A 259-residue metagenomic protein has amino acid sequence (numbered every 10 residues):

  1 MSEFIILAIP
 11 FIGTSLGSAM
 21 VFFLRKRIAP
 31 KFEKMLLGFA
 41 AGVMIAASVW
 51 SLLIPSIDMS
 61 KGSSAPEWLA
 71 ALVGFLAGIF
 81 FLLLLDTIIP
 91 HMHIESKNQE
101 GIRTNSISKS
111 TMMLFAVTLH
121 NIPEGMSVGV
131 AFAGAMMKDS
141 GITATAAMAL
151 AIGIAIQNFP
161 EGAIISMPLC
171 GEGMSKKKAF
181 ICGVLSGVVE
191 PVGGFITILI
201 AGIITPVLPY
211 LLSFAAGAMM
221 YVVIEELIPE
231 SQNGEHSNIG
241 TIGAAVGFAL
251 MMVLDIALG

Functional and structural regions predicted by a protein language model:
M1-G259: Intrinsically disordered, metal-sensing/regulatory segments
